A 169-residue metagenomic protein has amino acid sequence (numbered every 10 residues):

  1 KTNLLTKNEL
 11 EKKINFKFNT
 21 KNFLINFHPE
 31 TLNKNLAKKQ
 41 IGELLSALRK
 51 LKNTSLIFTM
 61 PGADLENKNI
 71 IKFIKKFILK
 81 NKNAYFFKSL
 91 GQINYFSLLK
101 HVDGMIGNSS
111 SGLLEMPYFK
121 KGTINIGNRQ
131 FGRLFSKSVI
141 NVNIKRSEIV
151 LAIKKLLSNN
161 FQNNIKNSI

Functional and structural regions predicted by a protein language model:
K1-K39: A nucleotide-sugar donor-handling region in carbohydrate enzymes
N35-K39, K68, S138: Short, solvent-exposed loop/turn segments at secondary-structure boundaries
K39-N53: Short hydrophobic signal-anchor/transmembrane segments that target glycosyltransferases and glycosylation machinery
L51-S89: Catalytic donor nucleotide-activated moiety binding site of glycosyltransferases and closely related
I57, Y85-F87, G104-I106, I124-I126 (+1 more regions): Hydrophobic/aromatic beta-strand patches that form the interior of the parallel beta-sheet core in alpha/beta enzyme
G91-L134: A donor-sugar binding/catalytic signature common to diverse glycosyltransferases and related nucleotide-sugar
R133-N141: Short beta-alpha connecting loops at secondary-structure transitions that line or flank enzyme active sites
I140-I169: Leloir-type glycosyltransferase catalytic cores
